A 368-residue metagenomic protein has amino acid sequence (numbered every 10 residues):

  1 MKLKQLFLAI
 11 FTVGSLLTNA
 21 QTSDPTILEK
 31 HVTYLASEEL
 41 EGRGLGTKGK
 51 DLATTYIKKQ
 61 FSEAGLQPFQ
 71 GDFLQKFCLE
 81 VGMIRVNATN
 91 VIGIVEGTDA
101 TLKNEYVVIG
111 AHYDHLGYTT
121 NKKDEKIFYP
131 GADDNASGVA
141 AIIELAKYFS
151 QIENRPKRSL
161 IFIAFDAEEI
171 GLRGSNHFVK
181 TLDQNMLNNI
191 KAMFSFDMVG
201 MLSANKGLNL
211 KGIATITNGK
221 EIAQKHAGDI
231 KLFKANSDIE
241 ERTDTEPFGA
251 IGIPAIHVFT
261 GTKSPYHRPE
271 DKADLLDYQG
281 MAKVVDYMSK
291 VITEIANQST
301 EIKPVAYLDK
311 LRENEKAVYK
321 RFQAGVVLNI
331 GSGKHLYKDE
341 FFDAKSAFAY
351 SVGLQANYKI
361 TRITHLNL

Functional and structural regions predicted by a protein language model:
S23-L52, A64, F73-L74, F196-M201 (+1 more regions): N-terminal capping segment at the start of a domain
R43-E96: A non-catalytic alpha/beta surface segment that caps or lines the substrate-entry region of metallo-dependent hydrolase
G93, I109-G110, D114-H115, T120-G171 (+1 more regions): Alpha-helical metal-binding/catalytic segments enriched in His/Glu/Asp
E96, N357-K359: Structural signature of outer-membrane beta-barrel channels/translocons
F165-H257: Metal-dependent peptidase/peptidase-like ectodomains
S264-E313: His/Asp/Glu-rich mid-to-C-terminal helical/loop segments that flank catalytic regions of hydrolases
R312-N357: Short glycine/proline- and aromatic-enriched beta-strand/turn motifs that initiate or cap beta-hairpins
I363-L366: Repeated loop/turn-to-beta-strand initiation elements of outer-membrane beta-barrel proteins
